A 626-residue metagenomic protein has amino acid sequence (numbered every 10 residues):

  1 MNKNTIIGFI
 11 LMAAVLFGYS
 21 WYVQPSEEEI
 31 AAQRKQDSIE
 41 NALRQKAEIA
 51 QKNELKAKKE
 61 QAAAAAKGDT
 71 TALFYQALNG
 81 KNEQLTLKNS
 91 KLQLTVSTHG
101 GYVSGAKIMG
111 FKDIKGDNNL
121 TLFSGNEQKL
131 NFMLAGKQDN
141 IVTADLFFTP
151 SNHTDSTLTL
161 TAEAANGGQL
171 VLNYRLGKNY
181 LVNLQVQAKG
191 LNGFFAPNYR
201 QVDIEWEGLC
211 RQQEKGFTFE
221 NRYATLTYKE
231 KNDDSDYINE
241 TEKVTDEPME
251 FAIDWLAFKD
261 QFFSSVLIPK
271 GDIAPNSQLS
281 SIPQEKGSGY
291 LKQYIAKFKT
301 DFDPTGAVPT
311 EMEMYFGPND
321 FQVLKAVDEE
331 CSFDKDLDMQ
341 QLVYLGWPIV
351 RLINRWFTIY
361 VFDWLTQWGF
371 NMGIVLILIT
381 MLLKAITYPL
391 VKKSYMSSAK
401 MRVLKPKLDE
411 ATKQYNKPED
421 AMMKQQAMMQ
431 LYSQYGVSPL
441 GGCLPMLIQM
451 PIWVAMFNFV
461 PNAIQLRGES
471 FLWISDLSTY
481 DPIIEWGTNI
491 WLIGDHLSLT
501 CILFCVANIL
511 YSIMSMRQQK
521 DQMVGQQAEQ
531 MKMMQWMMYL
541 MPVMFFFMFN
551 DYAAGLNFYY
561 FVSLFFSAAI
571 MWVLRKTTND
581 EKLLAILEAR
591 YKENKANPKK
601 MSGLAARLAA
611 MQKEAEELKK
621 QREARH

Functional and structural regions predicted by a protein language model:
M1-K56, V96, V186-K189, E205-E220 (+5 more regions): Helix-loop-helix
E48-N82: Short, Gly/Pro- and small/polar-rich lid/capping loops
A77-D338: Soluble non-transmembrane domains of integral membrane proteins
